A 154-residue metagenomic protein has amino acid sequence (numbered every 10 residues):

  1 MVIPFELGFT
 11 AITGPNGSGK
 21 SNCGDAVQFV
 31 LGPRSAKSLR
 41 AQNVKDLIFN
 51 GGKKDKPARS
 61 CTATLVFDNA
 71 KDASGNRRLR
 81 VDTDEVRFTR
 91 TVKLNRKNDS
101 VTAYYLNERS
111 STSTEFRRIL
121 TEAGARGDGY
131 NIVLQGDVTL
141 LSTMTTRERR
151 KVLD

Functional and structural regions predicted by a protein language model:
M1-D154: Gly/Lys-enriched N-terminal cap/neck module of very large, oligomeric protein machines
